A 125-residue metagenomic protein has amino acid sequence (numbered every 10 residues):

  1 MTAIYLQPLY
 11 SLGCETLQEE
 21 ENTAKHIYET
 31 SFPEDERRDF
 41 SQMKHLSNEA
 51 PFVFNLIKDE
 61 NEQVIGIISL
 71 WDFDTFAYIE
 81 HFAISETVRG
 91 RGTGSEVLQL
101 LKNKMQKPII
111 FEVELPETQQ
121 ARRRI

Functional and structural regions predicted by a protein language model:
M1-Q42: Short amphipathic alpha-helix that is part of the acyltransferase structural core
E29-N61: Active-site rim helix/loop that mediates acceptor-substrate recognition in acyltransferases
L56, E62-W71, T75-A83: Conserved beta-strand in the GNAT
E80, Q99, P108-F111: Active-site-adjacent scaffolding segments
F82-R89, L115-E117: A short, internal acetyl-CoA/4′-phosphopantetheine-binding micro-motif in the GNAT/acyltransferase core
I84, G90-N103: Conserved acetyl-CoA-binding loop-helix of GNAT-fold acetyltransferases
K104-R123: Conserved GNAT acetyl-CoA-binding A-motif
